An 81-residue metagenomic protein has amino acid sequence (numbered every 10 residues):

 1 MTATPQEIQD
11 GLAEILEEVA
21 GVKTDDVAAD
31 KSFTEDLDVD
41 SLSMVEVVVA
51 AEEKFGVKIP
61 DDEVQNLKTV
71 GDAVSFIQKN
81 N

Functional and structural regions predicted by a protein language model:
T2-D25, K79-N80: Thiotemplate assembly-line natural product biosynthesis machinery
G21-V22, D38-V39, V57: Helix N-cap/coil-helix junction residues
A28-D40, D61-T69: Glycine-rich loop motifs involved in handling phospho/adenylate chemistry
M44-N66: Phosphopantetheinylated carrier protein domains
F55, I77-N80: Hydrophobic recognition helices of helix-based DNA-binding modules
G71-I77: C-terminal structural segments of small proteins and small subunits
